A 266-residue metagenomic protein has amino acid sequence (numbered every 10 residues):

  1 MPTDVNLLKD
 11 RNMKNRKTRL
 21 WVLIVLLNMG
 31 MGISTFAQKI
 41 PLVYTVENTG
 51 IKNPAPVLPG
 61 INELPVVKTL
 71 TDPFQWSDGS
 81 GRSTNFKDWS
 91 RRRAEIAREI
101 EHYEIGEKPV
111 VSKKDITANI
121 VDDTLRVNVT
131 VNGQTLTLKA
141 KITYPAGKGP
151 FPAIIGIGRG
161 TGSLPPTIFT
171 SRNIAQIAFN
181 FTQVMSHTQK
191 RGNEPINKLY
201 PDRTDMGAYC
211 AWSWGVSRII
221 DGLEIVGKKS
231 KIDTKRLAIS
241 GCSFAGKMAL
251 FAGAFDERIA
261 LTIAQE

Functional and structural regions predicted by a protein language model:
M1-N12: Short, Lys/Arg-enriched N-terminal segments with co-localized hydrophobic residues within the first ~10-30 amino acids
N12-V22: Bacterial N-terminal signal peptides that target proteins for export
V22-G32: Bacterial N-terminal signal peptides
I33-A37: Sec/Tat signal peptide C-region and signal peptidase I cleavage site
Q38-I105: N-terminal pre-domain segments of enzymes
H102-G149: N-terminal cap/lid segment of alpha/beta-hydrolase-fold proteins
G156-K229: Cap/lid segment of the alpha/beta-hydrolase catalytic domain
D221-E266: Primarily recognizes the serine-hydrolase "nucleophile elbow" in alpha/beta-hydrolase and SGNH/GDSL folds
